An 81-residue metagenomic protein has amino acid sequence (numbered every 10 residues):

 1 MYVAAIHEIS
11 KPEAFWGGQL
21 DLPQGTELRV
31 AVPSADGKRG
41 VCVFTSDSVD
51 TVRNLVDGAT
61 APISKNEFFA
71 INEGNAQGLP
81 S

Functional and structural regions predicted by a protein language model:
M1-D57, P62-S81: Short S/T/G/P-rich N-terminal loop/turn motif that feeds into the first structured element of a domain
